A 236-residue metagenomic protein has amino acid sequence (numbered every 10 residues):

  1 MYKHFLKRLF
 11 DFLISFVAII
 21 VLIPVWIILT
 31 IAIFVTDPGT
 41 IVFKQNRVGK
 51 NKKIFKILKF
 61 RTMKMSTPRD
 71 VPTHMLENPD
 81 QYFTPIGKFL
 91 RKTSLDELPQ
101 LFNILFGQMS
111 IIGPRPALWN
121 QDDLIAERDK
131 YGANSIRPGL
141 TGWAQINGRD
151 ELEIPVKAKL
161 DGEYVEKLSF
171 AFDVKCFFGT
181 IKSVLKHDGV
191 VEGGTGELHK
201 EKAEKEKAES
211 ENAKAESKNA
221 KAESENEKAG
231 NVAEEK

Functional and structural regions predicted by a protein language model:
M1-S66, F170, K175-E209, N231-K236: A hydrophobic, helix-centered structural microdomain
T40, F102-K207, N231-K236: Hydrophobic structural segments characteristic of membrane proteins
F43-Y82, L140-L160: Short, glycine-rich, amphipathic interfacial segments at transmembrane boundaries or analogous
P68, L90, L98, F102-F106: A helix-centric hydrophobic-segment signal that preferentially recognizes long, alpha-helical stretches used
A208-A229: Long, intrinsically disordered low-complexity tandem-repeat segments
